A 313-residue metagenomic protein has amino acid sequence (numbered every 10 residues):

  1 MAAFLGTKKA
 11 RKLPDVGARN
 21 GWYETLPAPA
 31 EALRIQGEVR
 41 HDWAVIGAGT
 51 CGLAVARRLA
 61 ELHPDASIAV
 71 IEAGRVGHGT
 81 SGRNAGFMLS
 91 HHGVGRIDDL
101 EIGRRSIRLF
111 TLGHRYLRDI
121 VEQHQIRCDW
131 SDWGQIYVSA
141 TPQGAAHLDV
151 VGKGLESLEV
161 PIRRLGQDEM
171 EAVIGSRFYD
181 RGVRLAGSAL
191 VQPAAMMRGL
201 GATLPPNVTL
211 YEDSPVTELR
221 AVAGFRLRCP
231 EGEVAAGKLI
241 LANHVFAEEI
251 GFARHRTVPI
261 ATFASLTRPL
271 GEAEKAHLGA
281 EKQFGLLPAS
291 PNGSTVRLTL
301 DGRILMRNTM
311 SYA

Functional and structural regions predicted by a protein language model:
M1-W43, E61-S67: Extreme N-terminal leader/targeting segments of oxidoreductases
W43, G47-L53, A73: Glycine-rich Rossmann-fold phosphate-binding loop(s) that bind the pyrophosphate of adenine dinucleotide cofactors
A48, H92, N243-H244: Glycine-rich, N-terminal phosphate-binding loop of Rossmann-like dinucleotide-binding domains
R57, E61, A202: Short, well-ordered alpha-helices that flank and scaffold nucleotide-derived cofactor binding pockets
A60-R83: Glycine-rich FAD pyrophosphate-binding loop
G86-M88, Q123-S131, V216-E218, E233-A273 (+1 more regions): Active-site substrate-recognition segment that forms the wall of the catalytic cavity or substrate channel
L89-Q167: Dinucleotide-binding Rossmann-like beta1-alpha1 core, especially the glycine-rich loop that anchors the ADP
A146, K153-E156, R177-G237: Helical element adjacent to the flavin cofactor pocket in flavoenzyme catalytic cores
